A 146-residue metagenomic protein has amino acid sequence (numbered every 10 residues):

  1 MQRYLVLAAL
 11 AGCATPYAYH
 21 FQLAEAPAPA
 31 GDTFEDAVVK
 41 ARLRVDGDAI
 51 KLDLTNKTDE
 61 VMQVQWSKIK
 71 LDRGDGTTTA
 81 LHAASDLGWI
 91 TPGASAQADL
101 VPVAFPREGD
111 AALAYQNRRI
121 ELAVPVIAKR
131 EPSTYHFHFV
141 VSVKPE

Functional and structural regions predicted by a protein language model:
M1-C13: Sec-dependent bacterial lipoprotein signal peptides
G12-A30: Bacterial Sec signal peptide processing site at the extreme N-terminus
R44-L52: Short, solvent-exposed loop/turn segments enriched in Ser/Thr/Gly
L52-V61: Asparagine-centered strand-capping/turn motif at beta-strand->loop junctions
E60-K68: Short, hydrophobic/aromatic beta-strand segments
K70-G76: Short edge-strand/loop segments of extracellular domains
T79-D110: Intrinsically disordered, low-complexity Pro/Gly/Ser/Thr-rich segments with frequent PxxP/GP/PP motifs and embedded
A104-E146: Terminal connector regions
